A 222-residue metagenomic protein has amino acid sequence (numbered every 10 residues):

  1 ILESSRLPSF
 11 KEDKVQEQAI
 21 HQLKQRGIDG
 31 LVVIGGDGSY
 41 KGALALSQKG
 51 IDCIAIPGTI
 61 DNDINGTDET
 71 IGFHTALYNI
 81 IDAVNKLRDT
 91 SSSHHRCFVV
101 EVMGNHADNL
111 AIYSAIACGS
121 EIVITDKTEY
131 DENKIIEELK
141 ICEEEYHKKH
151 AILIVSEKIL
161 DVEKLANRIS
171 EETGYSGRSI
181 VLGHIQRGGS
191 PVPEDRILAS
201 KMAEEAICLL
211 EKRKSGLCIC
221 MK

Functional and structural regions predicted by a protein language model:
I1-R6, T59-D68, S93-H94, G119: Gly-rich Lys/Arg/Thr-decorated short loops/hinges at beta-loop-alpha junctions or inter-strand turns that position
I1-V33, I71-D82: Glycine-rich oxoanion-binding loops at beta->alpha junctions
R6-L7, G36-G38, I51, I56-D63 (+5 more regions): Short, ordered loop/turn segments at secondary-structure junctions
I28, K148-K149, S215: Short, high-confidence coil segments that cap the C-terminus of an alpha-helix and link into the following beta-strand
V33-G35, A43-A45, G72-S176, I180: Accessory alpha-helical/coil subdomains and C-terminal extensions that flank or cap enzyme catalytic cores
K49-K86: Glycine/threonine-rich beta-strand-loop-alpha-helix active-site module that forms ligand/phosphate-binding
D161, I169-K222: C-terminal non-catalytic interaction/assembly regions of soluble proteins
